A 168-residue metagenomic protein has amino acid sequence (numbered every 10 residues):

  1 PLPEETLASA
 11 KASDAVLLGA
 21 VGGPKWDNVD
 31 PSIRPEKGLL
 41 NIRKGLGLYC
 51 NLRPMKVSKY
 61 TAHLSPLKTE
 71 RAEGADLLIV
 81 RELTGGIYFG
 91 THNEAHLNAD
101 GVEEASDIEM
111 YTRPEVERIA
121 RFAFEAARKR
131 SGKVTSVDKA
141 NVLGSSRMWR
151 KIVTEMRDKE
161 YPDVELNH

Functional and structural regions predicted by a protein language model:
P1-S106: N-terminal glycine-rich phosphate/adenylate-binding segment common to multiple enzyme folds
A99-H168: Glycine-rich phosphate/diphosphate-binding loop of Rossmann-like nucleotide-binding domains
